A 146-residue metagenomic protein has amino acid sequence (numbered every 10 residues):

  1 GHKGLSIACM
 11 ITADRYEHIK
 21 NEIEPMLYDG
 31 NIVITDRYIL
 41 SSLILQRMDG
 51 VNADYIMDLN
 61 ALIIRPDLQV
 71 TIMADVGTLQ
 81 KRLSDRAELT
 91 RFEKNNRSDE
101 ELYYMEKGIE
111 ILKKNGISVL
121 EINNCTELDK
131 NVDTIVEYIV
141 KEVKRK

Functional and structural regions predicted by a protein language model:
G1-D58: ATP-dependent small-molecule kinase phosphotransfer cores that center on conserved nucleotide phosphate-binding segments
A8-M10, T71, E121: Short aromatic/hydrophobic contact patches that present stacked aromatics for nucleic-acid/ligand binding
D14, Y38, A74-D75, N123-E127: Short beta->alpha linker loops
E24-M26, L62, I111: Alpha-helical scaffold elements within enzyme catalytic domains, especially in hydrolases
N31, D67, V119: Conserved acidic residues
S41-Y104: A glycine- and Lys/Arg-enriched "phosphate-lid" helix/loop adjacent to the NTP-binding pocket of small-molecule kinases
G77-K146: NTP-dependent small-molecule kinase module
